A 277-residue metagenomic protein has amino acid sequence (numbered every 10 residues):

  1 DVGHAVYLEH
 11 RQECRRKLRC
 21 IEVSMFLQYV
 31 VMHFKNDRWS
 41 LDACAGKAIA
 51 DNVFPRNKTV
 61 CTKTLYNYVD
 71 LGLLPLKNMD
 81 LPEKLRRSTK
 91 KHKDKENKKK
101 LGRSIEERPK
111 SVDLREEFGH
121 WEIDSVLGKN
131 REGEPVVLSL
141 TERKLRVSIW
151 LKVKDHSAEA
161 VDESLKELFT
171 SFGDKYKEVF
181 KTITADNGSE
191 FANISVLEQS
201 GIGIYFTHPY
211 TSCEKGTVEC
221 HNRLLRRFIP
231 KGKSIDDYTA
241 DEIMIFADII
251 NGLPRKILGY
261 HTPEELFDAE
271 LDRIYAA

Functional and structural regions predicted by a protein language model:
D1-N36, D42, K47: Short, basic alpha-helical/linker "hinge" immediately adjacent to a nucleic-acid-recognition surface
E9-H10, F54-L114: Basic, flexible linker segments flanking DNA-binding modules in nucleic acid-interacting mobile-element proteins
V30, C44, L65, D124 (+6 more regions): Mobile genetic element proteins and their domesticated derivatives, centered on retroelements and DNA transposons
V112, K231-A277: C-terminal domain-tail junction helix/linker
D113, V126-L127, E132-I149: Short conserved beta-strand segments at catalytic cores or DNA/RNA-binding microdomains of nucleic-acid binding
K129, G133, W150-K175: Active-site beta-loop-alpha junctions of metal-dependent nucleic acid enzymes, especially the RNase H-like/DDE
A185-N187, A192-L197, F206-I229, D236-D248: RNase H-like two-metal-ion nuclease catalytic core shared by retroviral integrases and related mobile-element nucleases
Q199-G201: Short, structured coil segments at secondary-structure junctions
